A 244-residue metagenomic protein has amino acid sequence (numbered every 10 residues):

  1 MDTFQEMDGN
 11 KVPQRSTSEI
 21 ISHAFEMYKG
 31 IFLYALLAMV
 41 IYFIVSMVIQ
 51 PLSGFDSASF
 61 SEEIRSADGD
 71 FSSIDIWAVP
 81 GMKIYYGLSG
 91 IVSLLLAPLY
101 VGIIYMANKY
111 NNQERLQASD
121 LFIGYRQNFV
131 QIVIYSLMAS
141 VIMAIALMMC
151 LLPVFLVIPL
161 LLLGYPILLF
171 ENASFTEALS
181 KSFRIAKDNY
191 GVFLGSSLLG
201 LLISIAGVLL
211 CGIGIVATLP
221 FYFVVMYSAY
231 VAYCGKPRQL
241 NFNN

Functional and structural regions predicted by a protein language model:
D2-D8, P80-N112, M143-T176, V208-L240: Selective recognition of hydrophobic, aromatic-rich stretches within alpha-helical transmembrane segments of polytopic
E6-N112, Q131, S140: Short, small/hydrophobic-residue-rich motifs at membrane-helix boundaries and re-entrant hairpins of integral membrane
Q14-V45, R115-I145, L160-V208, N244: Interfacial aromatic "cap" segments that immediately flank transmembrane helices in multipass membrane proteins
E26, V45-S46, Q50-S53, S57-A58 (+4 more regions): Outer-membrane beta-barrel domain signature
E63-A78, M82, I167-V192, V231-N244: Alpha-helical transmembrane segments and their immediate juxtamembrane interface regions
